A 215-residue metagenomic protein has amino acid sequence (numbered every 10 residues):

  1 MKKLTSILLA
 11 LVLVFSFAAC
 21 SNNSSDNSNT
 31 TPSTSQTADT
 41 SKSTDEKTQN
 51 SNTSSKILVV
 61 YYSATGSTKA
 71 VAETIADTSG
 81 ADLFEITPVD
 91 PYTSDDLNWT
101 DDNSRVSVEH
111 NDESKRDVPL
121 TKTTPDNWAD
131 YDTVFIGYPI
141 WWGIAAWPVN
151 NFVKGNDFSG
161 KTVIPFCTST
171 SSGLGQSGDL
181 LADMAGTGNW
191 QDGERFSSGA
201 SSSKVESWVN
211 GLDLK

Functional and structural regions predicted by a protein language model:
M1-L4: Positively charged n-region of N-terminal signal peptides that target proteins for export
S6-L13: Sec-dependent N-terminal signal peptides
S16-A19: C-terminal motif of bacterial Sec signal peptides marking the signal peptidase cleavage site
S21, T31-Y131, G143-A145, E206 (+1 more regions): N-terminal beta1-alpha1-beta2 submodule of the flavodoxin-like/Rossmannoid cofactor-binding fold
S25-S28: Bacterial Sec signal peptide processing site at the extreme N-terminus
L58-Y61, L83-E85, T133-G137, T162-C167 (+1 more regions): Structural recognition of the beta-strand scaffold that forms the well-ordered cores of secreted hydrolase catalytic
T100-G186: Helix-loop-strand module that forms the ligand-binding subsite of alpha/beta enzymes
N189-K215: Glycine-rich phosphate/pyrophosphate-binding loop and the adjoining helix
